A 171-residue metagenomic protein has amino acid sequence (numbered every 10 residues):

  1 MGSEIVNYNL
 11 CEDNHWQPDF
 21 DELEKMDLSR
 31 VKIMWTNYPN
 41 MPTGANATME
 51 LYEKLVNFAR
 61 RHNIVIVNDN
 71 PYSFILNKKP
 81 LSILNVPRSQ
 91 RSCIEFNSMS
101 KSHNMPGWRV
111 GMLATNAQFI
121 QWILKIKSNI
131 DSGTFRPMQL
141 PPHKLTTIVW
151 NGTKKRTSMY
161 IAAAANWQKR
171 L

Functional and structural regions predicted by a protein language model:
M1-I5: Substrate-binding/gating loop at the entrance of the active-site cleft, primarily in PLP-dependent aminotransferase-like
V6, L10-K78: Active-site phosphate-binding strand-loop segment of PLP-dependent enzymes
N7-N9, S82-N85, E95-N97: Structural signal for conserved beta-strand scaffold positions within catalytic alpha/beta enzyme cores
C11-D13, S89, M99: Short, solvent-exposed coil/turn elements at secondary-structure transition points
M26, L51-K54, F58-R61, S82-V86 (+3 more regions): Alpha-helical structural signal in soluble globular domains
L28, N77, P87-Q90, M105: Alpha-helix termination/capping residues and helix-transition junctions
R61-I64, V86-R91, Q118: Short helix-capping segments at alpha-helix termini
R91-I161, A165-K169: Conserved core segment of the aminotransferase class I/II
